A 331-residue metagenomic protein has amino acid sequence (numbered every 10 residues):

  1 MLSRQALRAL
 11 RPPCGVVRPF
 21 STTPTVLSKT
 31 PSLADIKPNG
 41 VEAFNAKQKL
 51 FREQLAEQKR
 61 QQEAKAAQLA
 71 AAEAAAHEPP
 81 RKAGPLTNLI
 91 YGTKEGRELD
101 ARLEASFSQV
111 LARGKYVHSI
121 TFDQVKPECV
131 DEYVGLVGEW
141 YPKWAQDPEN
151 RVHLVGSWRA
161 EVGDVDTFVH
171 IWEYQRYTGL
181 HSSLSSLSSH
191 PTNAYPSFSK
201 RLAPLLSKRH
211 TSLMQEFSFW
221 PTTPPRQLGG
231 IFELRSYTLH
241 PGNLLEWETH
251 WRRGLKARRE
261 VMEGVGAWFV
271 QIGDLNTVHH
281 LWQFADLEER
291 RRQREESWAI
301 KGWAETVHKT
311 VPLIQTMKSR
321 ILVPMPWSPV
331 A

Functional and structural regions predicted by a protein language model:
L2-A331: Short S/T/G/P-rich N-terminal loop/turn motif that feeds into the first structured element of a domain
